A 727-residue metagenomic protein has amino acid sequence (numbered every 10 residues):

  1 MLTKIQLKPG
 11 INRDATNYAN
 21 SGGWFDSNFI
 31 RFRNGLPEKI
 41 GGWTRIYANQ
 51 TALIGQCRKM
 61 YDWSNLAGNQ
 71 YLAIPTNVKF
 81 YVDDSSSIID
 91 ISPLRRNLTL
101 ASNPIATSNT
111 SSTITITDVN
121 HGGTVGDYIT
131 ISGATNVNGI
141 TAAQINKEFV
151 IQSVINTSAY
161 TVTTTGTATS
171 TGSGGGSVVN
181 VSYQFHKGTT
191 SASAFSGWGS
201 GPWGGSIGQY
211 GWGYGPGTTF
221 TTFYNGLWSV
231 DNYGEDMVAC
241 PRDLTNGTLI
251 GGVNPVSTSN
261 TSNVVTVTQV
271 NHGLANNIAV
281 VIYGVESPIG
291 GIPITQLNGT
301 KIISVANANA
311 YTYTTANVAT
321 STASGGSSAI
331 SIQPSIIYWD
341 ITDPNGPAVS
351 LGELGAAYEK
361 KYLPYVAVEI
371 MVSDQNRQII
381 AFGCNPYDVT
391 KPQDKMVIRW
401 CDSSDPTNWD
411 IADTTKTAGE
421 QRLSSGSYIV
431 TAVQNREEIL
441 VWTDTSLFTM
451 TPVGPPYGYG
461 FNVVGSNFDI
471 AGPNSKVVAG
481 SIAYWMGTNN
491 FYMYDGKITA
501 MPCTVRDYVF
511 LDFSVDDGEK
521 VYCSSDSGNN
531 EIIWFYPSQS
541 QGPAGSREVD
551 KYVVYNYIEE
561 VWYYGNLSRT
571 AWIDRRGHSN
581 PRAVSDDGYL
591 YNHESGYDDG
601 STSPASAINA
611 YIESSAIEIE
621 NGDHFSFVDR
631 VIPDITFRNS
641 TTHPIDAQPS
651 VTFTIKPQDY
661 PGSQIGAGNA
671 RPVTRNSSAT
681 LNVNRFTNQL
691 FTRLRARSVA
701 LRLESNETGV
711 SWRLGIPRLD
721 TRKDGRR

Functional and structural regions predicted by a protein language model:
M1, D14, I91-L227, I250-L363: Small/polar beta-strand repeat architecture
M1-N97, F185, S193, W198 (+6 more regions): Beta-sheet repeat architectures centered on beta-propellers
W43-W63, F223, D340-V521: Beta-propeller and closely related beta-pinwheel folds
P75, T222-I250: Elongated alpha-helical scaffolds
T76-N77, P241, G383, T443-T445 (+4 more regions): Recurrent small/Gly-Pro-centered beta-turn motifs in extracellular repeat architectures
K79-D83, S193-W198, P334-I341, P386-D413 (+3 more regions): Short beta-strand segments and strand-loop junctions that repeat across beta-rich extracellular domains
F80, N246-G247, I336, L447 (+1 more regions): Structural signal for beta-propeller blades
L244-G251, N385-M396, Y428, Q539-G545: Short, conserved, GDST-rich strand-edge loop motifs in beta-rich repeat architectures
